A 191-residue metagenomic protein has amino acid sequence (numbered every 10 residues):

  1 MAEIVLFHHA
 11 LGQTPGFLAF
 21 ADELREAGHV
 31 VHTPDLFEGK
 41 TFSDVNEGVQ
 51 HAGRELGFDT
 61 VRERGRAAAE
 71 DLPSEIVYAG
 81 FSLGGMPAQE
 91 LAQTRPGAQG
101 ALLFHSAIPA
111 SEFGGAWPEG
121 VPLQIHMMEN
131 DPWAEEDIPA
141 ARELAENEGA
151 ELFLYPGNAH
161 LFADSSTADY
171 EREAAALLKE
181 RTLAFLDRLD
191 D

Functional and structural regions predicted by a protein language model:
A2-P73, S166: Serine-hydrolase catalytic machinery in alpha/beta-hydrolase-like enzymes
L72-F81: Alpha/beta-hydrolase fold nucleophile elbow
G80-G84, A88: Gly/Ala-rich beta-loop-alpha elbow adjacent to hydrolase catalytic centers
G97-A107: A conserved short beta-strand
W117-L123, N147-G149: Short, proline-enriched alpha-helix->beta-strand connector loops that line the catalytic pocket of alpha/beta-hydrolase
Q124-M127, Y155: Short beta-strand/loop motif that positions the catalytic acidic residue of the alpha/beta-hydrolase fold
E129-E135: Acidic catalytic loop of the alpha/beta-hydrolase fold
G149-D191: C-terminal catalytic histidine-bearing segment of alpha/beta-hydrolase fold enzymes
